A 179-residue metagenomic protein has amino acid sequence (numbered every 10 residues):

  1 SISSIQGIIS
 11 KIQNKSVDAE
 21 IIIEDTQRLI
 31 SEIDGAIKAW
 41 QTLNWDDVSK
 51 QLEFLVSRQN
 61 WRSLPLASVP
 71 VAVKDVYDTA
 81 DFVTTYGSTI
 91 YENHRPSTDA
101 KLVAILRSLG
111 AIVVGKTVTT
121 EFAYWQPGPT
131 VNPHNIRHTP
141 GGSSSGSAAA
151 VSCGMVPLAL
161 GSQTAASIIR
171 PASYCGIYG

Functional and structural regions predicted by a protein language model:
S1-R95, A123-Y124: Short, well-ordered alpha-helical
T98-G179: Short glycine/serine-rich loop segments
